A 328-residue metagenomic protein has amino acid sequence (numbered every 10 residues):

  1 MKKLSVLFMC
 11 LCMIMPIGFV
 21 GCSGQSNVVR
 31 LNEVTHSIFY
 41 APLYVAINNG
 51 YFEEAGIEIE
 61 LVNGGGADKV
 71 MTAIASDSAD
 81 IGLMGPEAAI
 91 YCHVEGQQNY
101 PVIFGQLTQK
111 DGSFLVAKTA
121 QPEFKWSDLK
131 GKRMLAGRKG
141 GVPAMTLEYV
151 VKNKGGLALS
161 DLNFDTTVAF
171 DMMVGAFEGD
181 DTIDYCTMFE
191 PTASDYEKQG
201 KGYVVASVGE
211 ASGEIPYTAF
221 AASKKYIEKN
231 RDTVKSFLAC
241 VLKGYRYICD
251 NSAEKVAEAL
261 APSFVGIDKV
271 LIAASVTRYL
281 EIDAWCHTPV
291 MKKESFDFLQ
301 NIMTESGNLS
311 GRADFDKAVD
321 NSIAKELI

Functional and structural regions predicted by a protein language model:
M1-V29, L327-I328: Short, low-complexity disordered leader/linker segments with a strong preference for bacterial N-terminal type II
N27-A169, A176, D184-E190, K201 (+2 more regions): Short, glycine-/small- and polar/acidic-enriched structural segments that line small-molecule recognition paths
Y44, I90, E148, S194 (+2 more regions): Predominant activation on well-ordered alpha-helical scaffold segments within soluble catalytic domains
G50, D77, D180-D181, G200 (+3 more regions): Short glycine-centered helix-capping/turn motifs at secondary-structure transition points
A88, D171-F264: Pocket-lining segment of extracytoplasmic ligand-binding domains
E228-S310: Secondary-structure end/capping motifs
Q300-I328: Conserved C-terminal helix/tail region of periplasmic/extracytoplasmic solute-binding proteins
